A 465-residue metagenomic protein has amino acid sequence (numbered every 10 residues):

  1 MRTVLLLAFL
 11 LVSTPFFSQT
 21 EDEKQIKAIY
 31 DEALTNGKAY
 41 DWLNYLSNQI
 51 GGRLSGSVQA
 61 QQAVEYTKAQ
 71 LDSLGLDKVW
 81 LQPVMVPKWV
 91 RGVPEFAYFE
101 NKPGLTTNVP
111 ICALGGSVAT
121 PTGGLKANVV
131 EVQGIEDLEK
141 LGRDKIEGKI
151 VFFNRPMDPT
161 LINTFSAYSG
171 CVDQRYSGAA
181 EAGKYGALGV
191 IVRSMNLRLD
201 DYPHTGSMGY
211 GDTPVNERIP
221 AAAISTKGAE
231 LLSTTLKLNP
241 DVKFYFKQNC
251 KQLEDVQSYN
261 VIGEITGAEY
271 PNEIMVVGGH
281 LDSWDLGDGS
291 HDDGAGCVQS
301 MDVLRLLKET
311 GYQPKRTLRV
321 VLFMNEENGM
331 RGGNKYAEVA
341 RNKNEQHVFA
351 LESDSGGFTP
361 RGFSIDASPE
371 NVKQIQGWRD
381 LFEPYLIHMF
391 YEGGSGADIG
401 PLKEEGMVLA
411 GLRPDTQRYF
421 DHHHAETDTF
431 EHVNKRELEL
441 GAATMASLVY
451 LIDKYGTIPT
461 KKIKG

Functional and structural regions predicted by a protein language model:
E23-Q25, N101, C112, G116-R143 (+2 more regions): Soluble metallo-hydrolase cores and metallopeptidase-like ectodomains found primarily in the secretory/periplasmic
E23-S57, Y202-G206, Y210, D282 (+4 more regions): N-terminal capping segment at the start of a domain
I26-L34, N48-V58, E95, A127-V132 (+7 more regions): Second-shell loop/turn segments in exported
N44, N48-I150, N154-I162: Noncatalytic luminal/extracellular "stalk/propeptide" segments of secretory-pathway proteins
D72, Q174-R175, V261, E273 (+3 more regions): Alpha-helical metal-binding/catalytic segments enriched in His/Glu/Asp
T106, T122, A127, I219-I224 (+5 more regions): Metal-dependent peptidase/peptidase-like ectodomains
R305, E309, F420-G465: His/Asp/Glu-rich mid-to-C-terminal helical/loop segments that flank catalytic regions of hydrolases
